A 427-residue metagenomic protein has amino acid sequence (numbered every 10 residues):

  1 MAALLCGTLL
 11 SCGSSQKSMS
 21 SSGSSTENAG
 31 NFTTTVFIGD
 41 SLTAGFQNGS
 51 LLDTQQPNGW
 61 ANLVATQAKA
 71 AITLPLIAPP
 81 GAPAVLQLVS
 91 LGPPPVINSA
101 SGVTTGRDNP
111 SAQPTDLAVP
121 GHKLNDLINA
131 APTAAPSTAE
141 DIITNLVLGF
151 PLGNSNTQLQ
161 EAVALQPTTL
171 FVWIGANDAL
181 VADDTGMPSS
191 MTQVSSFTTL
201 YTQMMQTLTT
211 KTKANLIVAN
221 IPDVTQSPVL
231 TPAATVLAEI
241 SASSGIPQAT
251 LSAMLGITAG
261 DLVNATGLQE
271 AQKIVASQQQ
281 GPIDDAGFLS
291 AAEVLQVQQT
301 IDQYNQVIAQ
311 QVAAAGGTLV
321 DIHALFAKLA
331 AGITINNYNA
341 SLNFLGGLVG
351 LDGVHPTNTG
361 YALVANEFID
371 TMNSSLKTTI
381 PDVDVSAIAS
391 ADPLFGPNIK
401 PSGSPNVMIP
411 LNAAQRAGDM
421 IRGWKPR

Functional and structural regions predicted by a protein language model:
C6-T33, T379-I388: Bacterial Sec-dependent N-terminal signal peptides
T35, W60-V64, L342-D392: Histidine-centered active-site loop/cap adjacent to the catalytic His in serine esterases/O-acetyl transfer systems
T35-G49: Catalytic nucleophile-elbow at a beta strand-turn-alpha helix junction centered on a G-D-S/GDSL motif, marking
I38-S41, V172-N177, D184-T185, A219-D223 (+4 more regions): Active-site-proximal beta-strand/loop segments in catalytic clefts of secreted hydrolases
F46-L51, L76, V181-M187, S227-P232 (+2 more regions): Short, solvent-exposed loop/turn and secondary-structure capping segments
L51-Q203, V385-R427: Conserved SGNH/GDSL esterase-like catalytic core that processes O-acyl groups on lipids and polysaccharides
K69, A164-L165, L200-V218, E293 (+1 more regions): A structural motif corresponding to the C-terminal end of an alpha-helix and its immediate exit/capping segment
L230-Q299, Q303-T359: Mobile gating loops/cap/lid regions near enzyme active sites that modulate substrate access
